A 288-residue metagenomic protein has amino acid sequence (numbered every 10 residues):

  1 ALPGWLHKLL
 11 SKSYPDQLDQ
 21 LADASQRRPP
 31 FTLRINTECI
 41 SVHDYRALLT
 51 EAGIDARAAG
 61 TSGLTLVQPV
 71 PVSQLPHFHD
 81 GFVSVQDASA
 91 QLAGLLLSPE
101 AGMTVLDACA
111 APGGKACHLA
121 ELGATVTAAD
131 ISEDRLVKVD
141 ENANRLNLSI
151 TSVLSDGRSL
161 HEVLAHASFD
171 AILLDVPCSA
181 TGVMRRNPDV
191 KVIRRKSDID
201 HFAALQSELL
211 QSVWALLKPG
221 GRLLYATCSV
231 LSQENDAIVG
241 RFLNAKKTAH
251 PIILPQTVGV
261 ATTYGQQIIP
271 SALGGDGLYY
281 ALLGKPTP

Functional and structural regions predicted by a protein language model:
A1-P288: S-adenosylmethionine
